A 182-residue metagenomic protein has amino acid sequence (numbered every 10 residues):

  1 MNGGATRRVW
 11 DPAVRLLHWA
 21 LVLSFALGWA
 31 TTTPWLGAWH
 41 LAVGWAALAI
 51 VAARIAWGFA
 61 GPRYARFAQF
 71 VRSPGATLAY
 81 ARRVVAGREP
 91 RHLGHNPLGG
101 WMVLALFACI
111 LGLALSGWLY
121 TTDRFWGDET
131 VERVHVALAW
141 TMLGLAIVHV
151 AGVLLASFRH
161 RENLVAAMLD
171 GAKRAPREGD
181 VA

Functional and structural regions predicted by a protein language model:
M1-A182: Membrane-embedded alpha-helical bundles that constitute the cytochrome b-like, heme-associated redox core of multi-pass
